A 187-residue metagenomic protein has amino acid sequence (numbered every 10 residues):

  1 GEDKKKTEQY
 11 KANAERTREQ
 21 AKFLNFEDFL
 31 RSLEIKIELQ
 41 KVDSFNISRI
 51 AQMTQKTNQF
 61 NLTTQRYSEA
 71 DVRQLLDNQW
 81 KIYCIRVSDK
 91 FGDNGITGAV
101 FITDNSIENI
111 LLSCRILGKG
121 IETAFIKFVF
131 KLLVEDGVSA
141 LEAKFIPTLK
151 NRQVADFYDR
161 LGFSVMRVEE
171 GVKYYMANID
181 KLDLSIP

Functional and structural regions predicted by a protein language model:
G1-C84, F91-I96, Y174, I179-P187: C-terminal cap/substrate-recognition subdomain and adjoining C-terminal extension of metal-dependent phosphatase-like
N13, S32, T63, A70 (+7 more regions): Generic signature of intrinsically disordered, low-complexity segments enriched in small/polar residues
S44, D89-K90, L112, L117: Short, glycine-/Ser/Thr-/acidic-enriched flexible segments
C84-R86, F101: Residue-level detector of beta-strand face positions
I96-S164, V168: Acyl-donor binding region in acyl/amide transferases
E170-V172: Short edge beta-strand segments in beta-sheet-rich domains
